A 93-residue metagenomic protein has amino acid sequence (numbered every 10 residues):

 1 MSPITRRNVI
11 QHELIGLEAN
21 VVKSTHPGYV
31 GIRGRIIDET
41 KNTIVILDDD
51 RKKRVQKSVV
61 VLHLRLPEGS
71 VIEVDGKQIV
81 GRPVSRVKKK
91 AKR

Functional and structural regions predicted by a protein language model:
S2-T5: Anionic-ligand-binding alpha/beta catalytic cores of soluble enzymes and soluble regulatory domains that recognize
R7-R93: Conserved RNA-binding domains used in RNP assembly and mRNA/RNA metabolism
